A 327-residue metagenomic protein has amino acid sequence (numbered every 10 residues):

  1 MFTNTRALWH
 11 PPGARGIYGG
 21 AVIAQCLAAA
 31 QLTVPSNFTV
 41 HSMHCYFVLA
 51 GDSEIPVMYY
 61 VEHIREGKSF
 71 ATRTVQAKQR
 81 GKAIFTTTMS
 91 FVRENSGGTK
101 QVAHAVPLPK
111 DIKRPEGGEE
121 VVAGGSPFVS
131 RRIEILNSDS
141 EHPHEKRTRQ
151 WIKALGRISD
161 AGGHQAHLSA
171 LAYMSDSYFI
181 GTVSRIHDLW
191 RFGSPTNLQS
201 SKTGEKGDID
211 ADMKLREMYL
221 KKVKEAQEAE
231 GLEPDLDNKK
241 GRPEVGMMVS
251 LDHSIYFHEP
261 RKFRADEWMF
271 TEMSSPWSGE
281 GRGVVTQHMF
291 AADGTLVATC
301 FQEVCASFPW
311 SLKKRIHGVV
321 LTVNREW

Functional and structural regions predicted by a protein language model:
M1-W327: Terminal targeting signals and extreme-terminal segments of soluble enzymes
